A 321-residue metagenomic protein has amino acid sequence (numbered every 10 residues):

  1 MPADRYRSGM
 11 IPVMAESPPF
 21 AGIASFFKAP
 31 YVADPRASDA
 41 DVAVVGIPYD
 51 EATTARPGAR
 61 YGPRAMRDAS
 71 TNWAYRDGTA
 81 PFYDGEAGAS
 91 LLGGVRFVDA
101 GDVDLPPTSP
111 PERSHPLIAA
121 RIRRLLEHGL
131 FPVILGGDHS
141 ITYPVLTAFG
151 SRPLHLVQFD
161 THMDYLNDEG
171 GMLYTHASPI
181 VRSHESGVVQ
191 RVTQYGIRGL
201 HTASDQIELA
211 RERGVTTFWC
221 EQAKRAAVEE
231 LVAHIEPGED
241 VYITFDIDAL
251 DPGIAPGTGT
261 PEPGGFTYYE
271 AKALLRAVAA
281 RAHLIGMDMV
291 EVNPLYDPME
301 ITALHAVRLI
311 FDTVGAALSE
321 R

Functional and structural regions predicted by a protein language model:
P2-R321: Conserved alpha-helical scaffold segments that buttress catalytic/binding sites
